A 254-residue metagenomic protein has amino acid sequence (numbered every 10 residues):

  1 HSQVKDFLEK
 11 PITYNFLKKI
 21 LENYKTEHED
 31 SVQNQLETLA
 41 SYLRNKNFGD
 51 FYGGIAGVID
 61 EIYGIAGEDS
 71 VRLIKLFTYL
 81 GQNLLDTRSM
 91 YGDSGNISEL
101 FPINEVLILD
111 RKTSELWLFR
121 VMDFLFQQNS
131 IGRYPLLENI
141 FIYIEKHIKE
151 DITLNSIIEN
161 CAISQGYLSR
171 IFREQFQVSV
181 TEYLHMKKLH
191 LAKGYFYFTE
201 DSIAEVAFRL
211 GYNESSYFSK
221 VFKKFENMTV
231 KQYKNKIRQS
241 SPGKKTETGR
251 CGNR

Functional and structural regions predicted by a protein language model:
H1-R133: Hydrophobic, helix-rich cores of sensory/ligand-binding and other regulatory modules that couple small-molecule
K19, R170-I171, E182, G194 (+2 more regions): DNA-binding alpha-helical recognition surfaces that contact promoter or target DNA
V32, L36, R133-F141, H185-L189 (+1 more regions): Short, leucine-enriched amphipathic alpha-helices that occur as contiguous helical runs
E61-I65, D123-G132, N139-I152, F172-F176 (+3 more regions): Basic, amphipathic alpha-helical hairpins
I142, K146, D151, E174-N213 (+1 more regions): Terminal helix-turn-helix DNA-binding modules in bacterial transcription factors
I144, S156-I163, L168, F172 (+3 more regions): Append "Primarily bacterial transcriptional regulators
